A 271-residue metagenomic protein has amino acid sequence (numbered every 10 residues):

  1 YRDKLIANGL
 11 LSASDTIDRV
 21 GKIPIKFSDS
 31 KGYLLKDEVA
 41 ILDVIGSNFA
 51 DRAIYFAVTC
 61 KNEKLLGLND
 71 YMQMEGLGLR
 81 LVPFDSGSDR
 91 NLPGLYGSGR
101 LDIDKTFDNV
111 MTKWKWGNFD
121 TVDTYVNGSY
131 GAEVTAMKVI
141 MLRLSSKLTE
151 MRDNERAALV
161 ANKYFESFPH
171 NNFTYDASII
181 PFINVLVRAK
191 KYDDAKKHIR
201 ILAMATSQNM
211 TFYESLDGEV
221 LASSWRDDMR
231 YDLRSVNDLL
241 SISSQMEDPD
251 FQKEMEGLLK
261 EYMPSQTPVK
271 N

Functional and structural regions predicted by a protein language model:
Y1-N271: ER/secretory pathway lumenal C-terminal domains and tails of membrane proteins involved in glycoprotein biogenesis
